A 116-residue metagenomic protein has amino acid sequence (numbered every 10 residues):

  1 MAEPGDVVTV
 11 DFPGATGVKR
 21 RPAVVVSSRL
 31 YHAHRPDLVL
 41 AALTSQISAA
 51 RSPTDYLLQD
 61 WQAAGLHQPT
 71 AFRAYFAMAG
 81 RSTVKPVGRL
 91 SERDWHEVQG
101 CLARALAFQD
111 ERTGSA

Functional and structural regions predicted by a protein language model:
T16-R20, V25-D60: Compact nucleic-acid interaction/catalytic patches
W61-A116: C-terminal terminal-subdomain/extension
